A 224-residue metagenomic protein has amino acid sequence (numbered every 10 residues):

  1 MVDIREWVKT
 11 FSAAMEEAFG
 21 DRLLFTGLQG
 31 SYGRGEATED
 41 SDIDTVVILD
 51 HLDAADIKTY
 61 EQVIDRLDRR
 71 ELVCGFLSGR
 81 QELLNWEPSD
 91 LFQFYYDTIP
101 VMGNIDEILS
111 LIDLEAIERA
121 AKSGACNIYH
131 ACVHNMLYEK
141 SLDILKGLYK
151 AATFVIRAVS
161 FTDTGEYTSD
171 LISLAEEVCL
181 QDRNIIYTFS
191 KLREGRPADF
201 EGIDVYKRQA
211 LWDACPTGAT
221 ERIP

Functional and structural regions predicted by a protein language model:
M1-A18, R34-E39, V46-P88: Metal-dependent nucleotidyltransferase catalytic core
K9, S110-P224: Conserved nucleotidyltransferase catalytic core and NTase-mimicking acidic/glycine-rich helix/loop elements in nucleic
L23, D53, E71-L72, Y167 (+1 more regions): Secondary-structure boundary/capping signal
L23-Y32: Short gly/ser-rich loop at a beta-strand->alpha-helix junction or flexible surface loop bordering the NTP-binding
S41-I43, Y149: Change "...and in nucleic-acid phosphodiester-cleaving endonucleases..." to "...and in nucleic-acid processing enzymes
R66-L67, T98, H134-M136: Alpha-helix C-terminal capping segments
V73-F76, S89-Y96, K122-S123, E194-G195 (+1 more regions): A general structural signal for short secondary-structure boundary/capping elements
W86-N127: Hydrophobic, well-structured mid-protein blocks that either form specific transmembrane helices
